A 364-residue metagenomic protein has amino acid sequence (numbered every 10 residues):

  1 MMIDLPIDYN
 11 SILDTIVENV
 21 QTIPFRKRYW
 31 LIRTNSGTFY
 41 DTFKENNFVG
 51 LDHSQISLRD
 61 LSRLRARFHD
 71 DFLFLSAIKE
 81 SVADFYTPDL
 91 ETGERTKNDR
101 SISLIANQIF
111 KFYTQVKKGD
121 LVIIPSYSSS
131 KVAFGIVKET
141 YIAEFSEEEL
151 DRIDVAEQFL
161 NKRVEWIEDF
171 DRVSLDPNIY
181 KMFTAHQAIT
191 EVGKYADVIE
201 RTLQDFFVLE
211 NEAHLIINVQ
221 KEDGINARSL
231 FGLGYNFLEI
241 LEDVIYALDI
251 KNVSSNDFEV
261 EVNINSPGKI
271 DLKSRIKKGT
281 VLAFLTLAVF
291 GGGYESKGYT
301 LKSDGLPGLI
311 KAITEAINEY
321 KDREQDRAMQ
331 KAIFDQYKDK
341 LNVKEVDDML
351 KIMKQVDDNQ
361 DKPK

Functional and structural regions predicted by a protein language model:
M2-N107: Compositionally biased, charged N-terminal/linker segments
F110-K117: Short, well-ordered loop/turn sites that connect or cap secondary structure elements
Q115, P125-K131: Short, charged beta-turn/beta-strand-edge "cap" motif at the junction between a beta-strand and an adjacent loop
L121, S130-E144: Short beta-strand-centered aromatic/proline hotspots
E139-V164: Short, solvent-exposed secondary-structure boundary/capping segments
K181-V281, G291-G293: Membrane-active, amphipathic/fusogenic segments and juxtamembrane/transmembrane anchors that bind or insert into lipid
Y246-K338, D348: Membrane-inserting effector segments that mediate pore formation, membrane fusion, or transient membrane insertion
M329-P363: Extended, charge-rich intrinsically disordered regulatory tails
